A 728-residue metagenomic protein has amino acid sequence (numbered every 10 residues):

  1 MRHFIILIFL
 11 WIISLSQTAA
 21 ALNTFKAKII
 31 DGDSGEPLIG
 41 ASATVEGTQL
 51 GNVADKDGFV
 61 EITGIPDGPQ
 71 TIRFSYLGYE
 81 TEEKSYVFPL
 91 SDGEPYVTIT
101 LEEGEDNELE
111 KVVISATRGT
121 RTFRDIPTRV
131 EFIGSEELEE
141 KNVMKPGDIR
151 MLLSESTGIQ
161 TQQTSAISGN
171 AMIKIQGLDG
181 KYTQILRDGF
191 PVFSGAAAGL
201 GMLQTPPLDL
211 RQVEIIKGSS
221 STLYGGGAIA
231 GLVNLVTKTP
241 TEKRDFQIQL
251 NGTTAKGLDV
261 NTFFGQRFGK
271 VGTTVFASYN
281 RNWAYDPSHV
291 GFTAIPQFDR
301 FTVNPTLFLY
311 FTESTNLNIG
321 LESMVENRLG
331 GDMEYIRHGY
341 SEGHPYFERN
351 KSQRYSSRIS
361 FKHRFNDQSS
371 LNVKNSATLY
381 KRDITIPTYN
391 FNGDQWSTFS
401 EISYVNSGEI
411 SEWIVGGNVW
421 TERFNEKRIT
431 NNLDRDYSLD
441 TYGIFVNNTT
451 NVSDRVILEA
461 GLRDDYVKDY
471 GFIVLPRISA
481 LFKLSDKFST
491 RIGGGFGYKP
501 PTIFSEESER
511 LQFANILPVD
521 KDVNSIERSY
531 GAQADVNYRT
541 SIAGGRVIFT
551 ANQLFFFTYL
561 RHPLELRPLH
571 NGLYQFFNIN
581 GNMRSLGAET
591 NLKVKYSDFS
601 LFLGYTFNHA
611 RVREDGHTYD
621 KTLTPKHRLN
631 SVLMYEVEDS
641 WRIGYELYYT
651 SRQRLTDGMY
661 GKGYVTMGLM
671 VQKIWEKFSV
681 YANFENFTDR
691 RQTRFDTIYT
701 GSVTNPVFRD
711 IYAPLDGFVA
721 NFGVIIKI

Functional and structural regions predicted by a protein language model:
I30-D33, A41-E46, S75-Y79, S91-E140 (+1 more regions): Short, acidic, small-residue-rich periplasmic hinge/interaction motif at the N-terminus of Gram-negative outer-membrane
T63, E140, M172-K174, Y182 (+1 more regions): Short acidic/polar hinge/loop motifs at secondary-structure boundaries that mediate gating or recognition
E94-T100, I149-L152, G169-K174, L186 (+4 more regions): N-terminal periplasmic accessory domains that precede and gate Gram-negative outer-membrane beta-barrel machines
K270-V271, S370-I384, K483, R491 (+3 more regions): Membrane-embedded beta-barrel scaffold of Gram-negative outer-membrane proteins
N282-F301, F308-L371, A377-Q395: Flexible loop and strand-edge segments within Gram-negative outer membrane beta-barrel domains
M333-H338, R423, R435, K468-I473 (+5 more regions): Surface-exposed extracellular loop regions of Gram-negative outer-membrane beta-barrel proteins, predominantly
N451-S453, T550-L560, N578-L655, I725-K727: Gram-negative outer-membrane beta-barrel transporters
R561-H562, L566, K673-I728: C-terminal beta-signal and adjacent terminal beta-strands/loops of Gram-negative outer-membrane beta-barrel proteins
